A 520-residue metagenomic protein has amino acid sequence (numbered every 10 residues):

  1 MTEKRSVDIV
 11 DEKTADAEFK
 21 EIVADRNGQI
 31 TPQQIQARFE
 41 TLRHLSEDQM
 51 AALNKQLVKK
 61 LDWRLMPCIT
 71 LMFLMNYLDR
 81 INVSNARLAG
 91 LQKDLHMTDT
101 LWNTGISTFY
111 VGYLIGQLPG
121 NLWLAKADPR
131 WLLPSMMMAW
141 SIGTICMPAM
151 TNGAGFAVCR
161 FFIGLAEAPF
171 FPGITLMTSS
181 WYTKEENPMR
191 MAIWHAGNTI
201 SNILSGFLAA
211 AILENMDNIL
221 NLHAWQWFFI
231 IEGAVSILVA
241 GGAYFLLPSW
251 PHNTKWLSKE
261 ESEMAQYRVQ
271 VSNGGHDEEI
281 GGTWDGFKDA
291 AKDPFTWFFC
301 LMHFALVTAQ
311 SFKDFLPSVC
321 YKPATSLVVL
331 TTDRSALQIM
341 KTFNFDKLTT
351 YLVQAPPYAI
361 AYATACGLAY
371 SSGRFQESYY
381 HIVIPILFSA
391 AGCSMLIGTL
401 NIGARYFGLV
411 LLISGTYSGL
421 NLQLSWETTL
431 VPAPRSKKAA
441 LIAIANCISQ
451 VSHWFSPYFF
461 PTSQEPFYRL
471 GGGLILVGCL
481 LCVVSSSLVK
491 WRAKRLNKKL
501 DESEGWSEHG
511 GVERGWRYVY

Functional and structural regions predicted by a protein language model:
M1-M75, D99, Y244-I280, K438 (+2 more regions): Intracellular terminal tails of multi-pass secondary transporters
D79, L95-H96, P119, A127-D128 (+7 more regions): Helix-breaking motifs and short loop linkers at transmembrane-helix boundaries and internal kinks in secondary membrane
S84-G116: Extracellular/periplasmic helix-loop-helix junction of adjacent transmembrane segments in MFS-like secondary
S84-N85, D285-Y370, F455-P457: Extracytoplasmic gate region of multi-pass secondary transporters
I115-P129, A363-E377: Helix-to-loop junctions at the C-terminal end of transmembrane segments in multipass secondary transporters
W131-I145, A154, Y380-M395: Structural signature of the two symmetry-related core transmembrane helices
P188-L222, F229-S236, I442-S456: Glycine-rich segments within core transmembrane alpha-helices of 12-TM secondary carriers
F375-W426: C-terminal transmembrane helical hairpin of 12-TM major facilitator-type secondary transporters
